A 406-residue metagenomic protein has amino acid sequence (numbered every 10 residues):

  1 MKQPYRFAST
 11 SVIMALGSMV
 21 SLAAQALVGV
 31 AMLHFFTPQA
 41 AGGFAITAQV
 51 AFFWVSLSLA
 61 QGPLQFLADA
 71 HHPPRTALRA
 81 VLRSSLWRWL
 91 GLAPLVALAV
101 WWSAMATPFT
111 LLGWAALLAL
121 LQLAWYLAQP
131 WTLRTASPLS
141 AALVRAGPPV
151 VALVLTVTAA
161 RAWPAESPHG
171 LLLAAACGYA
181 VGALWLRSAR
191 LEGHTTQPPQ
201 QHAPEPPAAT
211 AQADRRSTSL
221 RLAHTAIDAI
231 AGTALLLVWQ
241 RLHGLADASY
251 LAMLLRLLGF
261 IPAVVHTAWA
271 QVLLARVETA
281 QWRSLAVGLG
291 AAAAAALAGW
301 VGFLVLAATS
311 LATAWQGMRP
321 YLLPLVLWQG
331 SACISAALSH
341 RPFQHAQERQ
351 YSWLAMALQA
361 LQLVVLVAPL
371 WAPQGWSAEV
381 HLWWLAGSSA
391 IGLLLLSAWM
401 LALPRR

Functional and structural regions predicted by a protein language model:
M1-A24, S188-G193, P198-H224, A398-R406: N-terminal membrane topogenesis motif
S9-L22, I46-W102, R276-F303, L354 (+1 more regions): Membrane-water interface segments that mark the loop-to-transmembrane alpha-helix transition
A24-V28, G43-A70, A229-A234, A252-L274: Small-residue-rich midsections of specific transmembrane alpha-helices
V28-F53, A213-S217, R221, L235-G259 (+2 more regions): Interfacial/gating helices of multi-pass transporter permease domains
F36-I46, H72-L82, L92-A119, A162-L172 (+2 more regions): Membrane-interface helix-capping segments at transmembrane helix termini in multi-pass transporters
F53-W54, L90, P94-L98, A104-A128 (+8 more regions): Alpha-helical transmembrane segments of multi-pass membrane proteins
A68, L121-L143, A275-W282, S331-M356: Membrane-interface junctions at transmembrane-helix termini in multi-pass inner-membrane proteins
F109-L121, A142-H194, A357-V364, W376-P404: Hydrophobic alpha-helical transmembrane segments
